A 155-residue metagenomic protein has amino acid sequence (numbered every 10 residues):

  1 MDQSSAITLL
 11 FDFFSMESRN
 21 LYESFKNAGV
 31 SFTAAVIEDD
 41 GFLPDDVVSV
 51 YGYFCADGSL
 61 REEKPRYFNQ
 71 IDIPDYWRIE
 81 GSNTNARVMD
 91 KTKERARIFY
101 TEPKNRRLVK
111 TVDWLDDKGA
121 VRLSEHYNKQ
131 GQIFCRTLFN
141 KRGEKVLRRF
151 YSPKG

Functional and structural regions predicted by a protein language model:
M1-P74: N-terminal subdomain of nucleotide-sugar transferases
D75-G155: Repetitive, compositionally biased segments used for assembly/scaffolding
